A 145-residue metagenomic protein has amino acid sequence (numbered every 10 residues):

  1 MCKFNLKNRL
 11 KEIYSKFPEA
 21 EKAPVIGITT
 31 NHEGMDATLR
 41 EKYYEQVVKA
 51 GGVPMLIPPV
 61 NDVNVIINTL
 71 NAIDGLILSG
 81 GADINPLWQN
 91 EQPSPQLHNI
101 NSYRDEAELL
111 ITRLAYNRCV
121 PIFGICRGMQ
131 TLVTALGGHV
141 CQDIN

Functional and structural regions predicted by a protein language model:
M1-I125, V133-L136, C141, N145: N-terminal beta1-alpha1 cap of cysteine-dependent amidohydrolase-like domains
M129: Catalytic nucleophile loop
